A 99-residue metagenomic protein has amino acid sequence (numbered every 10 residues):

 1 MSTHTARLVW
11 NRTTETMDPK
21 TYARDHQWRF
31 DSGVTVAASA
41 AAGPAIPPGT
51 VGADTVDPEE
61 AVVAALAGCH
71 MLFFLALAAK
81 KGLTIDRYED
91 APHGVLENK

Functional and structural regions predicted by a protein language model:
M1-A64, L72-K99: Extended beta-strand/beta-hairpin segments
